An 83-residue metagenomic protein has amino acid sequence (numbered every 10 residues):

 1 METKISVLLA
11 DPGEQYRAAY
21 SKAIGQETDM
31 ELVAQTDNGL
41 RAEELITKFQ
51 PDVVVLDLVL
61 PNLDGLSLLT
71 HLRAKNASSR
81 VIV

Functional and structural regions predicted by a protein language model:
K4, Q50-D52, N76-I82: His-Asp phosphorelay/catalytic-motif detector in bacterial-type signaling
K4-Y16, Y20-I24, V54: Conserved acidic segment of CheY-like receiver
E14, T28, D37-R41: Acidic phosphotransfer microenvironment of two-component signaling modules
Q35-V53: Acidic, metal-coordinating helix/loop segments flanking the phosphotransfer/catalytic sites of two-component signaling
N38, D64-S67: Acidic catalytic/metal-coordinating carboxylates
E44, L66-S78: Short amphipathic alpha-helix used as the core "switch/output" element in two-component signaling
D57-L58: Active-site residues of response regulator receiver
P61: The feature encodes the CheY-like receiver
